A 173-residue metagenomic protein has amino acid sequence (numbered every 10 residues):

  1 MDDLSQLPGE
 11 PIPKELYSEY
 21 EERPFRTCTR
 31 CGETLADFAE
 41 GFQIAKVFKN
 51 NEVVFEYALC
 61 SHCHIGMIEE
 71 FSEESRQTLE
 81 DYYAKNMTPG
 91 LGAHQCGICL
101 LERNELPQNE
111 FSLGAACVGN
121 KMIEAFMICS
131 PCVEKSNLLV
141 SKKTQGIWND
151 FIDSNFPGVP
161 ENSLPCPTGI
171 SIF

Functional and structural regions predicted by a protein language model:
M1-E21, E69-G92, S141-F173: Short, intrinsically disordered terminal segments enriched in charged and Pro/Gly residues
M1-P11, C31-E40, I65-D81, I98-F111: Short, charged low-complexity linear segments at domain edges
D2, E10, E19-C28, E40 (+4 more regions): Positively charged, low-complexity terminal tracts and the immediately adjacent first secondary-structure elements
L16-E19, N51, M87, N120 (+1 more regions): Conserved aromatic-histidine-acidic binding/catalytic patches
E22-V54, G92-K121: Short recognition patches in nucleic-acid-associated and regulatory proteins
C28, Y57-C60, C96, G114 (+2 more regions): Mature extracytoplasmic/luminal segments of secretory-pathway proteins
V53-T78, I123-W148: Short metal-binding segments enriched for Cys and/or His
